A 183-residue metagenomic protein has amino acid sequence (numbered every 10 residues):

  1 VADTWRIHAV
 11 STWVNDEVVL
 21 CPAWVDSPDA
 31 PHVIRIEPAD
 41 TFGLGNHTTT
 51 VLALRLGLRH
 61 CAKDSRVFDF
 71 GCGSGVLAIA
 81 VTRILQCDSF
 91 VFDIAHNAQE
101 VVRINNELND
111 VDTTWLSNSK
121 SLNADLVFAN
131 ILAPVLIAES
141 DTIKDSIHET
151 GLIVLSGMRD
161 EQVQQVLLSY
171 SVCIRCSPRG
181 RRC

Functional and structural regions predicted by a protein language model:
V1-P28: N-terminal auxiliary segments of SAM/dcSAM-dependent transferases
C21-P22, V91, L155: Hydrophobic residues in well-ordered beta-strands that form the structural core
S27, G43, P134: Active-site beta-alpha loop architecture of Rossmann-like, nucleotide-cofactor-dependent enzymes
H32-V33, R66: Residues that mark the start of a beta-strand
D40, L44-K120: Conserved SAM/SAH cofactor-binding pocket of Class I
I94-C183: S-adenosylmethionine
